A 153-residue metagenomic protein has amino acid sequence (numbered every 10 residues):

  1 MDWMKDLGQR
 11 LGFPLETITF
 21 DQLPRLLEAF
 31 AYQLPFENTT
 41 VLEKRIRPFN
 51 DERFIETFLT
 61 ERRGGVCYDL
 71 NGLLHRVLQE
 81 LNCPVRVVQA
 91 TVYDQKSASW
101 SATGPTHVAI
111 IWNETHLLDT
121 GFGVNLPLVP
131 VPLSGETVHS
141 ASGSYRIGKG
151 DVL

Functional and structural regions predicted by a protein language model:
M1-L11, L34-P35, A90-L153: His-Asp-centered catalytic microenvironments across diverse enzyme cores, prominently the transglutaminase-like
M1-R62: Secondary-structure boundary elements
E28, V77-Q79, A102, H139: A generic structural signal for short, solvent-exposed coil/turn residues that cap or connect secondary-structure
Y32-Q33, F49-E52, L73-L78, V85-V87 (+1 more regions): Generic detector of short, locally flexible boundary/turn motifs and exposed helical patches
V41-K44, V85, V92: Residue-level signal for alpha-helical context at structural boundaries
K44-I46, R76, Q95-S97: Short active-site-adjacent helix-start/loop capping segments
R62-Q89, I110: Cysteine-centered nucleophilic/redox motifs
